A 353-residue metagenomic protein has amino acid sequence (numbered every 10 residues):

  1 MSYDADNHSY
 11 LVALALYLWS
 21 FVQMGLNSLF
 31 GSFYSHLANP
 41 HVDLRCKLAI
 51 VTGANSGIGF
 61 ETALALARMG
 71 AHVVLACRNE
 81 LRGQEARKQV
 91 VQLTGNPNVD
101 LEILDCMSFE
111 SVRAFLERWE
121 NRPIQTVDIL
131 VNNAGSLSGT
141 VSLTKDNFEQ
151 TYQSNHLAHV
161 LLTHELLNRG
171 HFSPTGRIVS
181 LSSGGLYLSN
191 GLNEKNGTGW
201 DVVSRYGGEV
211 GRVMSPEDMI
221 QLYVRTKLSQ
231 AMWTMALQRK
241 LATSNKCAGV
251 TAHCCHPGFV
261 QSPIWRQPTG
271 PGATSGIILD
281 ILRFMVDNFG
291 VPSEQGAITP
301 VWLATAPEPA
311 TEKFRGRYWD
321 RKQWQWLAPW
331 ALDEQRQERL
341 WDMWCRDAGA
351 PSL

Functional and structural regions predicted by a protein language model:
M1-I50, Y206, Q335-L353: Non-catalytic terminal and boundary segments that flank Rossmann-like NAD(P)-dependent oxidoreductase
S2-H36, M214-I220, F259, W265-Q295: Alpha-helical membrane-targeting segments
S28-T269: Rossmann-fold NAD(P)H-dependent dehydrogenase/reductase core
V112, D280-W324, Q335-R336: C-terminal helical subdomain
L116, T234, Q238, P300-V301 (+2 more regions): Non-transmembrane alpha-helical segments in soluble domains of secreted/periplasmic/extracellular proteins
G170, A304-E308, A348, S352: Short, hydrophobic alpha-helical segments
I264-Q267, W326-A331: Short glycine/threonine-rich loop-to-helix capping motif typified by GTGT followed within a few residues by an Asp-Pro
D320-Q323, L327, C345-A350: Pan-eukaryotic secretory-pathway lumenal catalytic ectodomains of glycan-active enzymes
